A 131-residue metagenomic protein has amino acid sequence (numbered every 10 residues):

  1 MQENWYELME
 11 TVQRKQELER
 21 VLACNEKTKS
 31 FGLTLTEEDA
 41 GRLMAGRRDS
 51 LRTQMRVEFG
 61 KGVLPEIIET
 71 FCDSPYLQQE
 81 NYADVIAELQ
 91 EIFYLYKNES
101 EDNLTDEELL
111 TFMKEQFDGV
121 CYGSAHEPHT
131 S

Functional and structural regions predicted by a protein language model:
M1-A45: Short terminal alpha-helical segments
M1-E3, P128-S131: Short intrinsically disordered terminal tails
G32-T130: Acidic, low-complexity, intrinsically disordered interaction modules
